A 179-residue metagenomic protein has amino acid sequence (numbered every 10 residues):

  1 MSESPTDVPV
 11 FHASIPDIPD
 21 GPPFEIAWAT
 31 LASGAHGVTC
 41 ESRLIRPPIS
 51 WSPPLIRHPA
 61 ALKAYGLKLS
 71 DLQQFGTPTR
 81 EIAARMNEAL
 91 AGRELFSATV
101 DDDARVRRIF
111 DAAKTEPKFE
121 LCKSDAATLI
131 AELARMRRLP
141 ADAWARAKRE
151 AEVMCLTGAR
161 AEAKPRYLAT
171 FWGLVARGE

Functional and structural regions predicted by a protein language model:
M1, K68, P78, E120-L129: Short, solvent-exposed coil/turn linker segments
S2-D103: Conserved non-catalytic scaffold segment of RNase H-like nuclease domains
S42, E120-D125, G158-E162: Short, surface-exposed recognition loops or helix-turn segments adjacent to catalytic cores
A61-A64, A89, I109, E132-M136 (+1 more regions): Residues that form generic nucleotide/phosphate-binding pockets
R80, A113-E116, G178: Hydrophobic alpha-helical segments
A91-V100, A104-F110, L139-E179: Acidic, Mg2+-coordinating catalytic module of metal-dependent nucleases/exonucleases that use a two-metal-ion mechanism
T99-A127: Conserved, surface-exposed functional patches that form binding/active-site neighborhoods
K118-A143: Short, flexible loop segments at boundaries between secondary-structure elements
